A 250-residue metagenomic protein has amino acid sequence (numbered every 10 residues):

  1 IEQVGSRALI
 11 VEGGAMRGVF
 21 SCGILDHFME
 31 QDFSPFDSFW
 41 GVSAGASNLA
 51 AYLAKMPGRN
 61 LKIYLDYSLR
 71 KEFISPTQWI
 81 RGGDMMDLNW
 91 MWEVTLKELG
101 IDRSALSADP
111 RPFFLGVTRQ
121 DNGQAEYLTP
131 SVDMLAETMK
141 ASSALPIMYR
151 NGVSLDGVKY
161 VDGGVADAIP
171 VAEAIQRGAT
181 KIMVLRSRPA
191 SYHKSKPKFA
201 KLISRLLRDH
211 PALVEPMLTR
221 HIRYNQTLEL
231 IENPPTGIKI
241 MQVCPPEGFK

Functional and structural regions predicted by a protein language model:
I1-W40, A50-K250: Patatin-like phospholipase
G41, G45: Gly/Ala-rich beta-loop-alpha elbow adjacent to hydrolase catalytic centers
